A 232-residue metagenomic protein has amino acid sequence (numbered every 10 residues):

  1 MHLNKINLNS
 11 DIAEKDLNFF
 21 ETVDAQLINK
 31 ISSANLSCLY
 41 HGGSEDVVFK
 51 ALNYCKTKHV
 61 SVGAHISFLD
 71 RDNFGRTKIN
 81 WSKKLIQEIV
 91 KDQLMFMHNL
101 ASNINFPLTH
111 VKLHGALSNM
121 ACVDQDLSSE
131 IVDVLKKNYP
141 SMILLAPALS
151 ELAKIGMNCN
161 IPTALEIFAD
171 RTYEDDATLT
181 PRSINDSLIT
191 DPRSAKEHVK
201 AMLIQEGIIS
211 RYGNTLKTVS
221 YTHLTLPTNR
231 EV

Functional and structural regions predicted by a protein language model:
I6-S10, A34-L36, V62-I66, L113 (+3 more regions): Hydrophobic faces of well-ordered beta-strands that scaffold small-molecule active sites in alpha/beta enzyme cores
L17-E45: A short alpha/beta connector and helix-capping loop motif
A25-N29, A51-G63: Acidic (Asp/Glu)-rich catalytic clusters
D72-N103: Glycine/small-residue-rich loop that forms an oxyanion/phosphate-binding "nest" at active or ligand-binding sites
N103-T109, E206-V219: Flexible, glycine/charged-enriched surface loops at secondary-structure junctions
D124-E130: Charged helix-capping and loop-helix junction motifs
E151-I155, P162-G207: Active-site rim beta-loop-alpha module in soluble metabolic enzymes
T222-T228: Conserved small/polar residues in nucleotide/adenosyl-binding loops
